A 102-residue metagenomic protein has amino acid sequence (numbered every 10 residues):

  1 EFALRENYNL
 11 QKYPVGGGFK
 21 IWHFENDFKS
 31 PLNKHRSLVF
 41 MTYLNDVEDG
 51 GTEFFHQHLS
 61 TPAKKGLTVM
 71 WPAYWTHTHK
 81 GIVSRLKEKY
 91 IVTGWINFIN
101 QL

Functional and structural regions predicted by a protein language model:
E1-T68, T76-L102: Fe(II)/2-oxoglutarate oxygenase catalytic core
